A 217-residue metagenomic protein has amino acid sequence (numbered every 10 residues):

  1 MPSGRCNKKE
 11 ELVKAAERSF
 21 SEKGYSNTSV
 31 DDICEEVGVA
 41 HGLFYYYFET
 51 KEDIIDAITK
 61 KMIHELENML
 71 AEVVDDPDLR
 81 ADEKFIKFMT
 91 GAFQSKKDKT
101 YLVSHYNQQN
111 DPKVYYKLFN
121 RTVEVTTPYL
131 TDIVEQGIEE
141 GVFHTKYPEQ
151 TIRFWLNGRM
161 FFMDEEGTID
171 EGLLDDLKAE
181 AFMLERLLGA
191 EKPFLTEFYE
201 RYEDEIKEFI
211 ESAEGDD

Functional and structural regions predicted by a protein language model:
K8-E17, I33, I58-M62, L66 (+1 more regions): Generic hydrophobic, amphipathic alpha-helix propensity
E11, S19-D53, A57: Helix-turn-helix
A57, N68-K99, I152-W155: Hydrophobic alpha-helical connector segments
M62, L66, F88, A92 (+2 more regions): Hydrophobic/aromatic residues within well-ordered alpha-helical segments
E83, R121-T122, E135, E139-F154 (+1 more regions): All-alpha amphipathic helical-bundle segments outside canonical DNA-binding/catalytic cores that form hydrophobic
K97-V142, E149: Short secondary-structure transition hinges
P128, D132-E135, E140, E171-D217: C-terminal peripheral helix-coil segments that are non-catalytic and often amphipathic
